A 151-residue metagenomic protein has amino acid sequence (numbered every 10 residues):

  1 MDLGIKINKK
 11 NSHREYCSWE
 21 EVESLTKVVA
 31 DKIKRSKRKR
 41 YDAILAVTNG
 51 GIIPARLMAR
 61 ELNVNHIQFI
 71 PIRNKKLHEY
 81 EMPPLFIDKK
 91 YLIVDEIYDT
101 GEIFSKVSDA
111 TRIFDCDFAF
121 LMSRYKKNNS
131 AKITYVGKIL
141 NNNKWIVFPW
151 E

Functional and structural regions predicted by a protein language model:
M1-E151: PRPP-associated nucleotide enzymes
